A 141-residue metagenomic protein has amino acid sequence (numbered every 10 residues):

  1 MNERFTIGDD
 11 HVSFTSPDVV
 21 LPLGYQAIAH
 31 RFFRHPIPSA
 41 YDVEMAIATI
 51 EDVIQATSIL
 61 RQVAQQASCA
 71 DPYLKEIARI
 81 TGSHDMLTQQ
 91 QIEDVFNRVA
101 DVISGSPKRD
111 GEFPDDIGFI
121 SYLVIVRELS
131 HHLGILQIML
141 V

Functional and structural regions predicted by a protein language model:
M1-Q26, C69-A70: Gly/Thr-rich phosphate-binding beta-strand-loop-beta motif of the actin/hexokinase/Hsp70
V20-V141: Helical "lid/coupling" subdomains associated with nucleotide-phosphate turnover
